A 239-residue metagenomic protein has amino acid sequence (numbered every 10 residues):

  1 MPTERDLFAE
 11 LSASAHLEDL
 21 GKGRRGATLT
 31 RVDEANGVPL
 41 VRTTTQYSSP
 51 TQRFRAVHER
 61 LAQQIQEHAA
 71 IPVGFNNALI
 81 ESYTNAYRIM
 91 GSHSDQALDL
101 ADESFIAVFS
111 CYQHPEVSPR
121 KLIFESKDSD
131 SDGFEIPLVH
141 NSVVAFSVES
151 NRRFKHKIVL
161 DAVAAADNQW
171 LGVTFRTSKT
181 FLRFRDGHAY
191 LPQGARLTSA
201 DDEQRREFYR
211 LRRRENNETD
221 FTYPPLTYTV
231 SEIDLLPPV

Functional and structural regions predicted by a protein language model:
M1-V239: Non-heme Fe(II) oxygenase metal-center motifs and adjacent flexible, charged/small-residue loops
